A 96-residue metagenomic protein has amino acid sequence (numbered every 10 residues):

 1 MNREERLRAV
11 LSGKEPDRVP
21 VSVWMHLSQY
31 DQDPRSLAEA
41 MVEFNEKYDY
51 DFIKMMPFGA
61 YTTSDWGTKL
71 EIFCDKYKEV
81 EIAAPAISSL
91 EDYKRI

Functional and structural regions predicted by a protein language model:
M1-I96: Catalytic cores of TIM-barrel enzymes
